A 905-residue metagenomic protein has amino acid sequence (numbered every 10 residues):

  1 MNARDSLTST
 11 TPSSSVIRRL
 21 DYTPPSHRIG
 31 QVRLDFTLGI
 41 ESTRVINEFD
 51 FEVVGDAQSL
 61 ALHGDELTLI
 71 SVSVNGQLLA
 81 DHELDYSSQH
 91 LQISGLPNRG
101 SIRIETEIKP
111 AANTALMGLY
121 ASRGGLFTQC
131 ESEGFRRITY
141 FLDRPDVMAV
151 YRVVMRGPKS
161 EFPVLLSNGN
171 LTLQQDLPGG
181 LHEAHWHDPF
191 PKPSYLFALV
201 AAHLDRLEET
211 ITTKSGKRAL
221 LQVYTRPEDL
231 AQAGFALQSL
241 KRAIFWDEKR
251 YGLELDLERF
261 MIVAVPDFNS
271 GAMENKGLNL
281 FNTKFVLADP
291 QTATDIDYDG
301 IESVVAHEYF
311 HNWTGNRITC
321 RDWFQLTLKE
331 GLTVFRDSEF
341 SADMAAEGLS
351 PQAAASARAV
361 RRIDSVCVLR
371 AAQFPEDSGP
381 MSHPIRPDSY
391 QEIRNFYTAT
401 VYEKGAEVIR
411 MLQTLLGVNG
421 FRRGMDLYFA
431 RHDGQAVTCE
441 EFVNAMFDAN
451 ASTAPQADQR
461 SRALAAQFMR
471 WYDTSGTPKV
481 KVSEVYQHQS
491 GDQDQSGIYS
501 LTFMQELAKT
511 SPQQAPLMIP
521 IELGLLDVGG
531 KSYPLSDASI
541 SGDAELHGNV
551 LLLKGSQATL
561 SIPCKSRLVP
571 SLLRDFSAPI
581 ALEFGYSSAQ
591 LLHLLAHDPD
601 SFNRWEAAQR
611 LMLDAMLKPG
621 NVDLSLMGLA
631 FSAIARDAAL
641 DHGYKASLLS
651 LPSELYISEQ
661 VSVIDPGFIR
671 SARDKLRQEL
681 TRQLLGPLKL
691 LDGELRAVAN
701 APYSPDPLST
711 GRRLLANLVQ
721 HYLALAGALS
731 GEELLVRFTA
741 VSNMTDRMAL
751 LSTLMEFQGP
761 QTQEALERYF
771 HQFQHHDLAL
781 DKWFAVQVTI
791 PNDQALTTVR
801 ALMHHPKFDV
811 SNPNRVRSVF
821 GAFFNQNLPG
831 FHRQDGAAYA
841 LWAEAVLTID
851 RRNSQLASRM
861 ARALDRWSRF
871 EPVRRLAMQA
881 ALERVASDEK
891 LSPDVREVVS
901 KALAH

Functional and structural regions predicted by a protein language model:
M1-R44, Y120-Q129, R136, F141 (+2 more regions): N-terminal, polar/Ser/Thr-rich
I46-L67, Y140-D143, A149-P158, E440 (+1 more regions): Surface-exposed beta-strand/loop patches in extracellular or lumenal glycoproteins
V54, G64-S122, P178-G180, L552-L568: A surface-exposed beta-strand-loop module
Q58, T68-N75, R460-A466, T477-L572 (+5 more regions): Beta-strand-rich binding/interaction modules
E105-E208, F468, D600-R604: Extended, low-hydrophobicity, Ser/Thr/Pro/Gly-biased non-transmembrane segments
I108-A115, A508, F576-L582: Short acidic/polar inter-strand loop motif in beta-rich domains
W186, L220-S496, L501-F503: Hydrophobic alpha-helical and helix-loop surface patches within well-folded domains that function as non-catalytic
A371, T398, Q513, P563-H905: Long, ordered, helix-rich scaffold segments
